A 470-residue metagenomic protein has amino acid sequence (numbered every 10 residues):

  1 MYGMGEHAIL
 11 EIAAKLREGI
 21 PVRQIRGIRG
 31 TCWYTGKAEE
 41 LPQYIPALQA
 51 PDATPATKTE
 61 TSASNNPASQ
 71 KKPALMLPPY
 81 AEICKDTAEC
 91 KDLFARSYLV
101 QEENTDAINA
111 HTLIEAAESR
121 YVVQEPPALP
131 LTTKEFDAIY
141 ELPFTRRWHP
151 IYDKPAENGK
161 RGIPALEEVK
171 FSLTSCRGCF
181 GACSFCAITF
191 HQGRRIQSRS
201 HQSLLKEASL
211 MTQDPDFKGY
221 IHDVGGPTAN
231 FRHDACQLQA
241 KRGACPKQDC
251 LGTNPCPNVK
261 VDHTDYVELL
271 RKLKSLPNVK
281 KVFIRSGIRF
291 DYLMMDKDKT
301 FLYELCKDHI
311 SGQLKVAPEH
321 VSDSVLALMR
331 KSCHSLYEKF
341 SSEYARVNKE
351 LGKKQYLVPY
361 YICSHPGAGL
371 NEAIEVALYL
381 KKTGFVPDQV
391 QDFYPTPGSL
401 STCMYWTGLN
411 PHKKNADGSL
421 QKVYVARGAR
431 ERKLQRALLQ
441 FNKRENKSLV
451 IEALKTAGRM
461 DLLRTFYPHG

Functional and structural regions predicted by a protein language model:
M1-A117, Y424: Glycine-rich beta-alpha loop elements in corrinoid/cobalamin-binding modules across cobalamin-dependent enzymes
P79-V169: Ferredoxin-type iron-sulfur electron-transfer modules and their immediate structural context
D137, F144, A437-G470: Amphipathic alpha-helical packing elements
I139, C179, C183, L204 (+3 more regions): Conserved, mostly hydrophobic/aromatic
D153-A187, Y220: N-terminal pre-triad scaffold of radical SAM enzymes
F171-S184, R195-S203, E207, M211 (+1 more regions): Cysteine-centered iron-sulfur cluster-binding motifs in ferredoxin-type domains/subunits of redox enzymes
K206-V358, I362-P366: Conserved SAM/AdoMet-binding glycine-rich loop
T300-F301, H365-K382: Catalytic cores of alpha/beta
